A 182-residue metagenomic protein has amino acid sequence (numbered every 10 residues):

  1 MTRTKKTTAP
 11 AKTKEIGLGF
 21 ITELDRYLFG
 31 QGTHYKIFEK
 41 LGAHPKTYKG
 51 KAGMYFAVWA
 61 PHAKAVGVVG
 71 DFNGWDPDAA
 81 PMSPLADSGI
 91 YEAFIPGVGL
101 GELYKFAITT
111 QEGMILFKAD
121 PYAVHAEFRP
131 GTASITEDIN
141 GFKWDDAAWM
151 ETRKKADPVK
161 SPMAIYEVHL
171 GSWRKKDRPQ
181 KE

Functional and structural regions predicted by a protein language model:
M1-K51, Y55, L85-E167, S172-Q180: The feature marks proteins involved in alpha-glucan
W59-V66: Short proline/glycine-enriched turn/loop motifs at strand-loop junctions of beta-rich domains
A60, F72, H169: A broadly conserved detector of short glycine/acidic/proline-rich loop/turn motifs that flank catalytic sites and bind
H62, D76, L100-E102: Short loop/turn segments at connectors of secondary-structure elements within structured domains
V66-V68, Y104: Short beta-strand elements bearing conserved aromatic residues within extracellular beta-rich modules
D71-D76, Q111: Change "in extracellular beta-sheet-rich domains … of secreted and cell-surface proteins" to "in beta-sheet-rich domains
P77-A86: Solvent-exposed serine/threonine-rich low-complexity stretches and specific carbohydrate-binding patches
